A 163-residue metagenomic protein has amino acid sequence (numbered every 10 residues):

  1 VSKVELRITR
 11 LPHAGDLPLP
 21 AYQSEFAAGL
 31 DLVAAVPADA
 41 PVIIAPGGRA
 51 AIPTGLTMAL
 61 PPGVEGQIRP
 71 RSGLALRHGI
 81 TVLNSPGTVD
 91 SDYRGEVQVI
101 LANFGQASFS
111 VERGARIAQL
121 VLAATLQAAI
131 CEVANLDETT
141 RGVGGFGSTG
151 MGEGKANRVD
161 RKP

Functional and structural regions predicted by a protein language model:
V1-P163: DUTPase catalytic domain/fold
